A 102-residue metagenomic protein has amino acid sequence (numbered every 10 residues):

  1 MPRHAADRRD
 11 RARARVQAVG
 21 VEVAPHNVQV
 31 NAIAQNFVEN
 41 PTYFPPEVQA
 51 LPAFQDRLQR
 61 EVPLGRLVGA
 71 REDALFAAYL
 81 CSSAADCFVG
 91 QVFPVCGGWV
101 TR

Functional and structural regions predicted by a protein language model:
M1-P25, F37-V38: Catalytic loop of short-chain dehydrogenase/reductase
A12, V16-Q17, A74-A77, C81: Short-chain dehydrogenase/reductase
A24-Q29, F88-G90: Short, small/polar-rich loop/turn modules that mediate ligand/substrate recognition or access, typified
P25, Q35-E61: A glycine/serine/threonine-rich, flexible loop-to-helix segment that serves as the NAD(P) cofactor-binding "lid"
Q29-E39, C81, P94-C96: Conserved SDR Rossmann-fold cofactor-binding beta-strand/turn motif
Q49, V62-D73, A84: A conserved structural motif in NAD(P)-dependent oxidoreductases
A78, V89-R102: Short C-terminal tail/terminal secondary-structure segment of NAD(P)H-dependent dehydrogenase/reductase domains
